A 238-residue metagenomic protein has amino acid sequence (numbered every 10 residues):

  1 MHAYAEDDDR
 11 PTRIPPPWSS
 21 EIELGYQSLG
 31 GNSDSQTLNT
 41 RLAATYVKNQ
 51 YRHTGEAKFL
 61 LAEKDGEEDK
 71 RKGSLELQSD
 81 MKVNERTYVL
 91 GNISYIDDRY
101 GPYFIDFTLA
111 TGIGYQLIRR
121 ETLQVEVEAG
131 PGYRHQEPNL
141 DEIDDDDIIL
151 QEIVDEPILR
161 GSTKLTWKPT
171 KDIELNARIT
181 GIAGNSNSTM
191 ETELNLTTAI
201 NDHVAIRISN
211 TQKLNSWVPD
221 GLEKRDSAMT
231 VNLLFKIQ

Functional and structural regions predicted by a protein language model:
M1-P17, I237-Q238: Cleavable N-terminal export/targeting peptides
W18, N49-G55, R86-V89, E121-V125 (+2 more regions): Repeated loop/turn-to-beta-strand initiation elements of outer-membrane beta-barrel proteins
W18-S20, Q36-L42, A57, G73-L77 (+6 more regions): Hydrophobic, lipid-facing positions within transmembrane beta-strands of outer-membrane proteins
Y26-G30, K48-Q50, F59-E63, Y95-R99 (+4 more regions): Transmembrane beta-strands of outer-membrane beta-barrel pores
Y26-S28, A44-K48, M81, Y115-L117 (+4 more regions): Residue-level signature of outer-membrane beta-barrel architecture
S28-Q36, K64-K70, D97-I105, I182-E191 (+1 more regions): Solvent-exposed loop/turn segments connecting transmembrane beta-strands in outer-membrane beta-barrel proteins
T122-A205: Outer-membrane beta-barrel transmembrane domain signature
L196-A199, H203, R225-Q238: Outer-membrane beta-barrel "beta-signal"
